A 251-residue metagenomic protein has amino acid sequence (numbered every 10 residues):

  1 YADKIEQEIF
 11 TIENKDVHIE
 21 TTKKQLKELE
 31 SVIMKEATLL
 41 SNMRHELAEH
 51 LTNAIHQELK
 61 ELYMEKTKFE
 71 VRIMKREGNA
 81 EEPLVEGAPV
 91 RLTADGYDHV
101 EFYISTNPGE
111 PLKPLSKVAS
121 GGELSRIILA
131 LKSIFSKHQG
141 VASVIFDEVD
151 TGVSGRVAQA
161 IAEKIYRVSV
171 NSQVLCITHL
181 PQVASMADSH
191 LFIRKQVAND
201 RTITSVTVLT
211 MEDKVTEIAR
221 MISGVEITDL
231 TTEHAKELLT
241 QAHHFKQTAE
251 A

Functional and structural regions predicted by a protein language model:
D3-E6: Alpha-helical coiled-coil/heptad-repeat oligomerization segments
I9: A nucleotide-sugar donor-handling region in carbohydrate enzymes
E13-G121, R126-I145, R167, M211 (+1 more regions): Conserved NTPase motor "head" modules and their coupling/switch loops across ABC/AAA+ ATPases, GTPases, and GHKL ATPases
G109-E110, T151, N199: A short, flexible beta-alpha/helix-coil linker loop
K113, H138-Q139, T151-Q159: Conserved D-loop-proximal element of ABC-family nucleotide-binding domains
L115-S120, T151-V153, V206: Short, contiguous acidic/charged loop-to-helix segments that flank catalytic cores in large enzymes
S125, D150-T151: Catalytic acidic motif of RecA-like/P-loop NTPases
R156-A251: C-terminal lobe/lid and adjacent interdomain/linker elements of RecA-like ASCE P-loop ATPase modules
